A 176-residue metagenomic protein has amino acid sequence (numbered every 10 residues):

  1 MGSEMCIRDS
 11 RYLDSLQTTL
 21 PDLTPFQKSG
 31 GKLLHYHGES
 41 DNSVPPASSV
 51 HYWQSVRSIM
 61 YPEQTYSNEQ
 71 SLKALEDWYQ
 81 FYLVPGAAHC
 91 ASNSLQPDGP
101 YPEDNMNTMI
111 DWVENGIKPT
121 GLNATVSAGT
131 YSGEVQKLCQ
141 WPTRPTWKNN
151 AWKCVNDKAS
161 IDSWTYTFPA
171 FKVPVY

Functional and structural regions predicted by a protein language model:
M1-I7: Short, small-residue-biased leader/transition segments that mark boundaries at the very start of proteins
L16-G30, A74, G99: The feature captures the conserved acid-bearing segment of alpha/beta-hydrolase catalytic domains
L16-L23, V56, Q64-Q70: Alpha-helical scaffolding within the catalytic cores of extracellular/periplasmic polymer-degrading hydrolases
D22, S48, Y52, P102-M106: Stable alpha-helical elements in mature extracytoplasmic
D22-P25, S29, E39, Y52-I59 (+1 more regions): Generic, well-ordered alpha-helical scaffold segments in large soluble proteins
H35-H37: Short beta-strand/loop motif that positions the catalytic acidic residue of the alpha/beta-hydrolase fold
S43-A47: Conserved alpha/beta-hydrolase "acid-adjacent" motif
Y61-P62, S71-Y176: Alpha/beta-hydrolase-fold serine-hydrolase catalytic core, especially in secreted/extracellular enzymes
